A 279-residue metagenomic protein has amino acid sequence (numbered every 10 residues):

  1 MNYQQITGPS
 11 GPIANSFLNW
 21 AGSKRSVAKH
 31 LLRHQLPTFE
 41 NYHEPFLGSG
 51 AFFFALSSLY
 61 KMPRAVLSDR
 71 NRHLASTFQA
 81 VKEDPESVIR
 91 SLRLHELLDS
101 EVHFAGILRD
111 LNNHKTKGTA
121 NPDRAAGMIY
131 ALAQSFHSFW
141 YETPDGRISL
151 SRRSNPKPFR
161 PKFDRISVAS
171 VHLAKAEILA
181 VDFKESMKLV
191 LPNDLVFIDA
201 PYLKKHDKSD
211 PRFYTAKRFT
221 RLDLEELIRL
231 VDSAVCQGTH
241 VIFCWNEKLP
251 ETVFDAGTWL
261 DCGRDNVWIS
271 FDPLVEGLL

Functional and structural regions predicted by a protein language model:
M1-M62, V66, R70, V181-L195 (+1 more regions): Class I S-adenosyl-L-methionine
N2-H30, P85-F197, P201-P211, E226: SAM-dependent nucleic-acid methyltransferase catalytic core
H30-H34, A55, S76-A80, M128-A131 (+2 more regions): Residue-level signal for well-ordered alpha-helical scaffold segments within enzymatic catalytic domains
R33-H34, T38-N112, F159: SAM cofactor-binding core of SAM-dependent methyltransferases, primarily the Rossmann-like beta-alpha-beta module
L74, S138, P250: Flexible, glycine-rich phosphate/dinucleotide-binding loops and adjacent beta-alpha linkers at cofactor/substrate
V81-D84, S100-I107, D164-I166, V231-T239 (+1 more regions): Low-complexity, flexible helical/coil segments
